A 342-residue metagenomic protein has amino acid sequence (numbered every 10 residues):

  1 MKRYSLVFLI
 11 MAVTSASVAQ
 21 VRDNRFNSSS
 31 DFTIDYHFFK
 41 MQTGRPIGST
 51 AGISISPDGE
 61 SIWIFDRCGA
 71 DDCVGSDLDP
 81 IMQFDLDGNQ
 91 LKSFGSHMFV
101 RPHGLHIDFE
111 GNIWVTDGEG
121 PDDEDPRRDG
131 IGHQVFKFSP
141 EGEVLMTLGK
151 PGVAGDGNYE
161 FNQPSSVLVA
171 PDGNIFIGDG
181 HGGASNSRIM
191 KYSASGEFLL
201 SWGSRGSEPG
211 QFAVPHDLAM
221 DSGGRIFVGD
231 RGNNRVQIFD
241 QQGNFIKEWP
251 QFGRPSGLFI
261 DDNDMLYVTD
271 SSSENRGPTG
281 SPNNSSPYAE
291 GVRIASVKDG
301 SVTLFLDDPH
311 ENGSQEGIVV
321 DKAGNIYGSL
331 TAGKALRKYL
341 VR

Functional and structural regions predicted by a protein language model:
M1-Y4: Positively charged n-region of N-terminal signal peptides that target proteins for export
I10-V18: Hydrophobic h-region of N-terminal signal peptides that target proteins for export in Gram-negative bacteria
Q20-R342: Eukaryotic scaffold repeat domains enriched in small/polar residues
